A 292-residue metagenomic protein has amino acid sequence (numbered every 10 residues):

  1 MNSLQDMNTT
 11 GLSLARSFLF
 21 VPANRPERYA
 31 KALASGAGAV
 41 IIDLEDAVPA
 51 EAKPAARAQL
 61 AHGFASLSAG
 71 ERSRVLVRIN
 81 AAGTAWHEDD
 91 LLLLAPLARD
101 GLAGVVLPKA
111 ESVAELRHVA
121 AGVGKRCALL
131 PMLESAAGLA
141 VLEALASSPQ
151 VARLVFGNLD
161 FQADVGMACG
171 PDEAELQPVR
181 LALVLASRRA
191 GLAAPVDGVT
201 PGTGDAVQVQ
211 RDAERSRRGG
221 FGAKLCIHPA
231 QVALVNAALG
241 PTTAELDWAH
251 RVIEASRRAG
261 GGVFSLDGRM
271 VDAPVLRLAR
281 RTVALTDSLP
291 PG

Functional and structural regions predicted by a protein language model:
M1-G292: Expand to "…catalyze enediolate/carbanion chemistry for C-C bond making/breaking, isomerization, decarboxylation
